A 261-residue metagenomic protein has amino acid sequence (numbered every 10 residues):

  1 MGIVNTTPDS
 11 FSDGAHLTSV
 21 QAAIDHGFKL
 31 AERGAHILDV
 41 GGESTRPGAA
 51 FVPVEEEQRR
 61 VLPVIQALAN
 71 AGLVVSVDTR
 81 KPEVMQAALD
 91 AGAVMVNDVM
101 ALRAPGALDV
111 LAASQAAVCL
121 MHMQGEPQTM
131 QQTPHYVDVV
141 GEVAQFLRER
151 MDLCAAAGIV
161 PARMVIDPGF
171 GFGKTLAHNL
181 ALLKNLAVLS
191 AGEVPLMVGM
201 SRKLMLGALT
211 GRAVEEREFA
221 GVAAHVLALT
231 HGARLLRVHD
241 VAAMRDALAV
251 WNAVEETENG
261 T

Functional and structural regions predicted by a protein language model:
F11-Q21, D25-H26, T45-A69, L73-V74 (+4 more regions): Active-site-adjacent loop and "lid" segments of alpha/beta metabolic enzymes
D25-G41, H231: Catalytic domains of carbohydrate-active enzymes, especially glycoside hydrolases
V160-R163: Short acidic capping loops at alpha-helix termini that bridge into adjacent secondary structure
F170: Active-site metal-binding loops of divalent metal-dependent hydrolases
